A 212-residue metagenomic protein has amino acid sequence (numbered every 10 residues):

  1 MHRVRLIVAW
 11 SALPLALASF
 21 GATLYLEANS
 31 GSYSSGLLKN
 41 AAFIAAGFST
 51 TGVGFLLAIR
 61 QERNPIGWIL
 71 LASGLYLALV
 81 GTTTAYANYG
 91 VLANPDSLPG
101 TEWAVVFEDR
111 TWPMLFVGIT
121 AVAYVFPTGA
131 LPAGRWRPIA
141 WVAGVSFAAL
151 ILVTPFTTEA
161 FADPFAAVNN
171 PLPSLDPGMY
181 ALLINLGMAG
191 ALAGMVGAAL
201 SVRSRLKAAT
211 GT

Functional and structural regions predicted by a protein language model:
M1-T212: Alpha-helical transmembrane segments of multi-pass integral membrane proteins
